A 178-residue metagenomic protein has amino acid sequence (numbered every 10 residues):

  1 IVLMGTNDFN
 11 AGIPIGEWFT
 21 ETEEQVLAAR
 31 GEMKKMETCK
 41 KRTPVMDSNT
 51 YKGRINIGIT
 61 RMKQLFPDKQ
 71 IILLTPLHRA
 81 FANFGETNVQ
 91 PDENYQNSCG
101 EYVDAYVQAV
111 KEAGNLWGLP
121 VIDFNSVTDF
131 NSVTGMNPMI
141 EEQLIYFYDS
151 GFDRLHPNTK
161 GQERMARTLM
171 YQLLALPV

Functional and structural regions predicted by a protein language model:
I1-P177: Alpha-helical cap/lid subdomain in secreted, periplasmic, or secretory-pathway luminal O-acyl-processing enzymes
